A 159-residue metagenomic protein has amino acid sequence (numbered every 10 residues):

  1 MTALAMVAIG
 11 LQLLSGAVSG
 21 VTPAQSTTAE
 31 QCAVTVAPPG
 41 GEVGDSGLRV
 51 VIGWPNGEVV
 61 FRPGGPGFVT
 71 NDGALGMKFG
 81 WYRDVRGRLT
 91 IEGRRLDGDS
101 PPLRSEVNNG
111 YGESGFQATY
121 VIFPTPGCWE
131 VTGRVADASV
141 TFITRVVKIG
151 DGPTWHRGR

Functional and structural regions predicted by a protein language model:
M1-G20: Secretory targeting and sorting signals
V18-P124, C128-V135, S139-R159: Contiguous segments within soluble domain cores/interaction surfaces
